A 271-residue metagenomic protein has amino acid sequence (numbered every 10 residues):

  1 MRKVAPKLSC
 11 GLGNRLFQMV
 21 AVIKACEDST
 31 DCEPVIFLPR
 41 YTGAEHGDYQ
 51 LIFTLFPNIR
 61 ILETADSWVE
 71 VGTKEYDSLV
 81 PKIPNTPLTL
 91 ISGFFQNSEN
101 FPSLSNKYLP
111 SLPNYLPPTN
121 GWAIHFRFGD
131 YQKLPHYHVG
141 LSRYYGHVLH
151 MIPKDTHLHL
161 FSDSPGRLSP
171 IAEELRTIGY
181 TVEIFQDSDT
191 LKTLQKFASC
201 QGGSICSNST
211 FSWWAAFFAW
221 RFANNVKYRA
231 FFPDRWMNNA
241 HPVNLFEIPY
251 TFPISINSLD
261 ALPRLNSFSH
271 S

Functional and structural regions predicted by a protein language model:
M1-K3, D31-E33, T119-G121, P153-H157 (+3 more regions): A general structural motif
R2, R40-T156, S255-S271: Secretory-pathway luminal glycosyltransferase catalytic domains
K7-F17, K133-V139: A short, glycine/small-residue-rich beta-strand->loop->alpha-helix junction that serves as a flexible
L12, T156-A240, L245: Donor-binding and catalytic core of enzymes assembling or modifying cell-surface/extracellular glycoconjugates
R15-E27, Y144-H150: Histidine-anchored nucleotide/phosphate-binding helix
I36-R40, H125, H159-S162, F232: Short beta-strand segments
L38-E45, A65, S164-G166, D234-N238: Short beta-alpha junction loops
V226-S271: Ligand-binding grooves and catalytic loops that recognize ribose/phosphate and carbohydrate rings, and esterified lipid
